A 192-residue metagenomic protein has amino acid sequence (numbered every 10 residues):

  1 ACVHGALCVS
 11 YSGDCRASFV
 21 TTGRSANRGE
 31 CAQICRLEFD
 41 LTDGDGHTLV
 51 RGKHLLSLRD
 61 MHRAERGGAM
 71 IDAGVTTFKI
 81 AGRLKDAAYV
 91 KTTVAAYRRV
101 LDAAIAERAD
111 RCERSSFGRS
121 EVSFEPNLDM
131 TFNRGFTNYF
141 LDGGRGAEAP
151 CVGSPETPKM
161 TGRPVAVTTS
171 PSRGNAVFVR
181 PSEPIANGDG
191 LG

Functional and structural regions predicted by a protein language model:
C2-G192: Surface-exposed amphipathic alpha-helical tracts and adjacent flexible/coil segments at the periphery of soluble enzymes
